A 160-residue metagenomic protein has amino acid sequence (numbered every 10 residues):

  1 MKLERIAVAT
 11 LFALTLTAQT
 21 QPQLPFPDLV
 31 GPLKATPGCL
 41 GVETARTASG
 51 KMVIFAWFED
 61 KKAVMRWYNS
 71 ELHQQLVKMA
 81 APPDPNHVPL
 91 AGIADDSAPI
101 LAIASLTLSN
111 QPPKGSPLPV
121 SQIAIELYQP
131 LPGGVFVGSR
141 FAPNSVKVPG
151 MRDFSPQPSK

Functional and structural regions predicted by a protein language model:
M1-A7: Bacterial N-terminal signal peptides that target proteins for export
L3, L33-P37, S70: Acidic-histidine catalytic/liganding microenvironments
A7-T15: Bacterial N-terminal signal peptides
A18-T20: Boundary at the C-terminal end of the N-terminal hydrophobic targeting segment
L24-V53, A80-A94: Short, glycine- and small/hydrophobic-rich beta-strand elements in well-ordered beta-sheets
A45-S70: Short, well-ordered beta-strand segments in beta-rich or mixed alpha/beta enzyme and ligand-binding folds
K61-D96, S105-P117: An amphipathic, aromatic/His-enriched active-site/gating alpha helix that lines ligand/cofactor pockets
L90-S155: Catalytic "initiation/cleavage/transfer" segments centered on a nucleophilic residue and adjacent nucleic-acid-engaging
